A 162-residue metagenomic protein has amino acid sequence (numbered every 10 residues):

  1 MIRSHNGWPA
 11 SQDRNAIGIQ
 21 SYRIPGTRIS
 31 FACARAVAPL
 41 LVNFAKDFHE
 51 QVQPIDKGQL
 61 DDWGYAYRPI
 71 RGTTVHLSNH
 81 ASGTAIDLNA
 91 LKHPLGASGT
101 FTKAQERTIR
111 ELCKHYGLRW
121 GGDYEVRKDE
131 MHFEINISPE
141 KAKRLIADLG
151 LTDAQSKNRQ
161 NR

Functional and structural regions predicted by a protein language model:
M1-P54: Active-site acidic/histidine clusters and adjacent loop/turn architecture that either coordinate catalytic ions
S4, E50-K57, Y116-D123: Short secondary-structure junctions
Q12, G26, R35, P69-T74 (+2 more regions): Solvent-exposed, flexible loop/coil residues
R23-T27, F31, R71, K92 (+1 more regions): A near-ubiquitous, low-amplitude feature marking generic local secondary-structure context
P39-T84: Active-site-adjacent loop/helix surface patches within enzyme catalytic domains that shape the substrate-binding cleft
T73-I86, A90-R162: Catalytic cores and adjacent binding grooves of peptidoglycan-active enzymes
